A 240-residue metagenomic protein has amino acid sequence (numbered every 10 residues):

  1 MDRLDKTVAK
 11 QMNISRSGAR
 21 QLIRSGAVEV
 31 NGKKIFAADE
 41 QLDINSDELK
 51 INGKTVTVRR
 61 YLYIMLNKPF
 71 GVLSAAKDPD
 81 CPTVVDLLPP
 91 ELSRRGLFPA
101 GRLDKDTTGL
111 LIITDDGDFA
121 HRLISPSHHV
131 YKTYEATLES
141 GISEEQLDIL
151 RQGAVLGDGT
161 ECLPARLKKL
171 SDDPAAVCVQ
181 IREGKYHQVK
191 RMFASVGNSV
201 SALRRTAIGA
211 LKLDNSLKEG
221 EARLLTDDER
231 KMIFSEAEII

Functional and structural regions predicted by a protein language model:
M1-K77, E229: S4-like RNA-binding module at protein N-termini
N31, I112, A136: Residue-level signal for inorganic ion chemistry
K33-E40, Q152, D158-I240: RNA substrate-recognition surfaces in RNA-acting enzymes
G53, L66-K68, I113-D116, L138-S140 (+1 more regions): Flexible glycine-/small-residue-rich
V72-A75, F119-R122, E144-Q146, L213-N215: Switch/connector loops and helix/strand junctions flanking conserved nucleotide-binding motifs in nucleotide-processing
P79-R95: Substrate-gripping "pore-loop 1 plus following alpha2 helix"
E91-P126: Glycine/acidic-rich beta-strand-loop module
R122-Q146: N-terminal accessory regions of nucleic-acid-interacting proteins
